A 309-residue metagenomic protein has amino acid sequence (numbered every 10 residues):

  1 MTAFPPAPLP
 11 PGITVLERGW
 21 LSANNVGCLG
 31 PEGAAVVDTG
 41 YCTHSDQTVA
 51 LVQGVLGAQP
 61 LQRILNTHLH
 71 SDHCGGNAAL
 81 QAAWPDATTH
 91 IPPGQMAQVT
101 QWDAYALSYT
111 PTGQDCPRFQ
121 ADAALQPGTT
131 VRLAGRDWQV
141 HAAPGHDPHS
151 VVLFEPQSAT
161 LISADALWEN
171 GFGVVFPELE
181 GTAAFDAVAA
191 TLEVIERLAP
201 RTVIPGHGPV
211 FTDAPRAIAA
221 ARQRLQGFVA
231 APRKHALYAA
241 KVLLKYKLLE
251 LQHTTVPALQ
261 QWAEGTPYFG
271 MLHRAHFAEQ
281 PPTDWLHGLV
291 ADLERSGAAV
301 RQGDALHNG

Functional and structural regions predicted by a protein language model:
T2-L56, V152-A164, E169: Conserved beta-strand hairpin/beta-sheet module of binuclear metal-dependent hydrolase folds, prominently
A7-I13, Y109-G113, A134-R136: Short Pro/Gly-enriched beta-strand edge/turn motifs at strand-loop
G12, C28, D38, H68 (+8 more regions): Divalent metal-coordination and catalytic microenvironments
L16-R18, Q120-D122, A142-P144: Short Gly/Pro-enriched turn/cap motifs at secondary-structure boundaries
A34, Y41-T43, D137-P144, P148-P232: Metallo-beta-lactamase
T43-D46, L51-L133: Active-site HxH/HxHxD metal-binding segment of metal-dependent hydrolases
H44, A123, A183-A187, P281 (+1 more regions): Soluble or luminal CAZymes and related metallo-dependent hydrolases
L237-G309: C-terminal regulatory/interaction regions
